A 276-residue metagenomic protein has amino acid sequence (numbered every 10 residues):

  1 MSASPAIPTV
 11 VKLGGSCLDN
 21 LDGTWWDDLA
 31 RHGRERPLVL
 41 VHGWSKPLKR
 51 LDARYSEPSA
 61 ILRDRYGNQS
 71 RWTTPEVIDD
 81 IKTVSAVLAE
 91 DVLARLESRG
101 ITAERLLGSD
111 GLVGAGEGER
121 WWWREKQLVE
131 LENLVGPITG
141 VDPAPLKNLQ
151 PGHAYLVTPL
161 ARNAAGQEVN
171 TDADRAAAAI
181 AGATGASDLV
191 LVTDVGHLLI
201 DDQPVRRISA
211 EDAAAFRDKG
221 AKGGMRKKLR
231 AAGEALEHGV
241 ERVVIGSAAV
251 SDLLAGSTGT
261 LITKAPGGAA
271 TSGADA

Functional and structural regions predicted by a protein language model:
M1-A249, P266-A276: Nucleotide/pyrophosphate-binding catalytic subdomain
E241, G256-S257: Short acidic, glycine/proline-enriched helix-loop-strand junctions
T258-G267: Long, charged amphipathic helices and adjacent flexible linkers at domain junctions
